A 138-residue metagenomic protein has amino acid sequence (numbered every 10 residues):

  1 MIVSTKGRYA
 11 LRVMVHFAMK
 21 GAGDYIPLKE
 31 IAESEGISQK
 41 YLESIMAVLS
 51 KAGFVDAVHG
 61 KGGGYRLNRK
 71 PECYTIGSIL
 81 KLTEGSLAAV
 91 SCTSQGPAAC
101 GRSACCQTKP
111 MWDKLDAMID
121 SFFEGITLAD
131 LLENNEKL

Functional and structural regions predicted by a protein language model:
R8-A22: Short amphipathic alpha-helical interface segments
I26-G36: A short alpha-helical element within helix-turn-helix/winged-helix DNA-binding domains across DNA-binding proteins
E33, S50-K51: Alpha-helical residues within the helix-turn-helix
K40: Key DNA-contact positions within bacterial/archaeal DNA-binding proteins
M46-A47: Short, hydrophobic-biased segments on the C-terminal half of alpha helices that form "recognition helices"
F54-G62, R66-L67: Beta-hairpin "wing" of winged helix-turn-helix
N68-L138: Non-DNA-binding regulatory cores of transcription-related proteins, predominantly C-terminal effector-binding
